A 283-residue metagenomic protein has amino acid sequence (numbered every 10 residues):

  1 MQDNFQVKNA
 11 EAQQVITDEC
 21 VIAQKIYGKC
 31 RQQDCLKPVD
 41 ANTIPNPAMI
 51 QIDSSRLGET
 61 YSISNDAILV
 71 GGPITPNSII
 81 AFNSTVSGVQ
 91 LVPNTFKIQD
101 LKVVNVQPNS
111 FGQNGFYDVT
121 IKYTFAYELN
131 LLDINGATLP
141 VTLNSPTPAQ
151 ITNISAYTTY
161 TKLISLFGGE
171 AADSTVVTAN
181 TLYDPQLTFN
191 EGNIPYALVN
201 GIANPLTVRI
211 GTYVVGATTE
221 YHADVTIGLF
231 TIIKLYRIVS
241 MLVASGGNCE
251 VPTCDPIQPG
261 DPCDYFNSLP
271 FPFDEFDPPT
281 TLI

Functional and structural regions predicted by a protein language model:
M1-I283: Viral structural modules
